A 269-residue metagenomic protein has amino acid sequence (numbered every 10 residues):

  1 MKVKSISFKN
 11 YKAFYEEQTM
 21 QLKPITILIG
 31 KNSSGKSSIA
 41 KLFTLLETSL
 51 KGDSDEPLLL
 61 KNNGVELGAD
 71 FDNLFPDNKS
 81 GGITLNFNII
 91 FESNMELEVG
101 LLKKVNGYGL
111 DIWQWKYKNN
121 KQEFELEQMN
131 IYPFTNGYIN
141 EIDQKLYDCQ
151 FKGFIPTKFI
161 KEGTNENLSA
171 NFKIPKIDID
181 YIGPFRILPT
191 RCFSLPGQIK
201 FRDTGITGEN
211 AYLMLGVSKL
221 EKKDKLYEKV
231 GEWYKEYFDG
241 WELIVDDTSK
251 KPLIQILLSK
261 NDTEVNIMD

Functional and structural regions predicted by a protein language model:
M1-C192, D239, V245, L258: P-loop NTPase switch/coupling surface
K118, N167-M268: Extended helical coiled-coil dimerization/tether regions that scaffold and oligomerize large DNA-maintenance assemblies
